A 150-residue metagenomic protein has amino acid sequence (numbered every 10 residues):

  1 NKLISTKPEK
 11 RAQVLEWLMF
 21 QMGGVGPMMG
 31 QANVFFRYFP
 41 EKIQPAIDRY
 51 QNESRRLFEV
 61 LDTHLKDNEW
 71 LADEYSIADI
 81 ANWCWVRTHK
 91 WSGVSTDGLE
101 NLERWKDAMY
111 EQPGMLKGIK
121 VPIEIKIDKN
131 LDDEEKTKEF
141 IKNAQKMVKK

Functional and structural regions predicted by a protein language model:
N1-D48, N52-R55, D62, K146-K150: GST-like domain detector, emphasizing the conserved glutathione-binding G-site in the N-terminal thioredoxin-like
K2-T6, M28-Q31, E69-E74, L116-K120: Short, hydrophobic secondary-structure boundary micro-motifs
V14, L61, D79, M109-Q112: Residue-level signal for nonpolar/aromatic packing positions in well-ordered secondary structure
L18-F20, Y50, W85, W105 (+2 more regions): Tryptophan-centric aromatic hotspots in well-structured domains and transmembrane helices
G23-G26, E59, T63-W70, E111-M115: Generic structural signal for secondary-structure transition and capping sites
G24, M28-N33, W70-G98, E103-M109: GST superfamily/GST-like fold recognition
R49, E53-D67, Y75, A81-C84: A generic hydrophobic-segment detector
P122-K150: Acidic/histidine-enriched, glycine/proline-rich intrinsically disordered or flexible terminal extensions
